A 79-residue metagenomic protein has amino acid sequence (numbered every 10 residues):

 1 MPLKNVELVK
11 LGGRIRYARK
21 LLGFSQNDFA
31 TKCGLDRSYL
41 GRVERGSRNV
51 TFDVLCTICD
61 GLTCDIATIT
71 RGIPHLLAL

Functional and structural regions predicted by a protein language model:
M1-L21: A short, Lys/Arg-rich alpha-helix, primarily the initiator
P2, D60, T70-L79: Short, charged recognition helix plus adjacent turn of helix-turn-helix-like nucleic-acid-binding domains
G13, F24, V50-D53: Residue-level signal for the short linker/turn that defines the boundary of a DNA-recognition helix
K20, T31, D60: Alpha-helical residues within the helix-turn-helix
G23-R42: Short alpha-helical DNA-recognition segment
S47-T57, L76: Short, basic-rich loop-to-helix N-cap that marks the start of a DNA-contacting helix
D53-T68: DNA major-groove recognition helix of helix-turn-helix/homeodomain DNA-binding modules
